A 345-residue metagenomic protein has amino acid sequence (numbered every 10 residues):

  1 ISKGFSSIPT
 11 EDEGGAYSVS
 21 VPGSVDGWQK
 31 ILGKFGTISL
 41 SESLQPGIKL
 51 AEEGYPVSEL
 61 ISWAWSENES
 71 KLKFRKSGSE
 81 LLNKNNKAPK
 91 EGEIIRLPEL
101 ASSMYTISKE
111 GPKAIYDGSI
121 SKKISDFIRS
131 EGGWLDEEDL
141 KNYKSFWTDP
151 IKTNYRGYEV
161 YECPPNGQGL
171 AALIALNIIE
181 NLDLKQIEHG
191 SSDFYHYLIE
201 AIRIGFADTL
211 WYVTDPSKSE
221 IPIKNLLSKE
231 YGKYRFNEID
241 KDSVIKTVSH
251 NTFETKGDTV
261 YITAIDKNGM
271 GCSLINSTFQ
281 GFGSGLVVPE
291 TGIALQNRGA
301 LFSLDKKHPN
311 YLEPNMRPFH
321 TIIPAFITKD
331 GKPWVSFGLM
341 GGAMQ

Functional and structural regions predicted by a protein language model:
I1, W134-D136, M270-V335: Active-site rim segments in enzyme catalytic domains, especially the processed small/beta chain of N-terminal
I1-D117, S121-G167, L227, Y234-K241 (+2 more regions): Noncatalytic scaffold domains of N-terminal-nucleophile
K84-N85, Y155-R156, D266-N268, T328-K332: Short acidic-glycine loop/turn motifs at beta-strand connectors
T148-P150, A172, G257-I262, G271 (+1 more regions): Short glycine-rich loop/turn motifs
G157, A175, G205, G269 (+1 more regions): Hydrophobic, well-ordered secondary-structure elements that form the walls of internal hydrophobic environments
Y161-G169, T259-T263, S273-L286, L339-Q345: Glycine-rich phosphate/pyrophosphate-binding beta-alpha loops
G169-K185, I327-V335, G341-Q345: M16/insulysin-pitrilysin zinc metalloprotease superfamily fold
L182-S277, T291, R298: Internal maturation/activation junctions in enzymes
